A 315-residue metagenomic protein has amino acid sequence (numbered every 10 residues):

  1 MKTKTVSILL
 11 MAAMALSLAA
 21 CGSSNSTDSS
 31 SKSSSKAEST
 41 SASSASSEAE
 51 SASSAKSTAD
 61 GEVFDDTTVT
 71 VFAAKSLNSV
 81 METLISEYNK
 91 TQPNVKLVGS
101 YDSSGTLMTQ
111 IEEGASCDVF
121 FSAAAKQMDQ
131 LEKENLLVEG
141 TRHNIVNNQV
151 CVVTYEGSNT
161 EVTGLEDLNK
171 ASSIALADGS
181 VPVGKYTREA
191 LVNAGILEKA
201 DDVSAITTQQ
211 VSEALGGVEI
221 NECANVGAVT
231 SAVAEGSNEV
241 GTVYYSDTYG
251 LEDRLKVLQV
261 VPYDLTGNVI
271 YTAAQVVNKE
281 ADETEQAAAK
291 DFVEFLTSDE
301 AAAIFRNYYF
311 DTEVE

Functional and structural regions predicted by a protein language model:
M1-A12: Positively charged n-region of N-terminal signal peptides that target proteins for export
S17-A20: C-terminal motif of bacterial Sec signal peptides marking the signal peptidase cleavage site
S23-S26, K32, K36-E38, A42-S86 (+6 more regions): Exported/periplasmic ABC-transporter solute-binding proteins
Q92-G99: A generic structural motif
N94, S116-C117, N238: Short, high-confidence coil segments that cap the C-terminus of an alpha-helix and link into the following beta-strand
G99-T109, S116-E132: Ligand-binding clamshell of periplasmic/extracellular solute-binding protein-like
N135, E139-H143: Central helical "cap/lid" subdomain
